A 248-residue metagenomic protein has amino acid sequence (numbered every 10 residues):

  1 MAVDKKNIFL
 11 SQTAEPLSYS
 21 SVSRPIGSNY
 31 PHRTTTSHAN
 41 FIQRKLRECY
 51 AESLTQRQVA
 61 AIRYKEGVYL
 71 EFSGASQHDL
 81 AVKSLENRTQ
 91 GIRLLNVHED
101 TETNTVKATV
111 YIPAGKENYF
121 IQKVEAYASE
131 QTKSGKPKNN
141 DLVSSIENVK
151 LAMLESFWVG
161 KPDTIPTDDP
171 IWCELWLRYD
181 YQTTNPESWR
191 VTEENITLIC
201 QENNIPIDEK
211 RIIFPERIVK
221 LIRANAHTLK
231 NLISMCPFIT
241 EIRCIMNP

Functional and structural regions predicted by a protein language model:
M1-E48, E52, R88-I171, Y179-T183 (+1 more regions): Autoinhibitory propeptides
A51-H78, K161-N185: Short glycine-/aliphatic-rich beta-strand segments at the starts of folded cytosolic domains
V191: Substrate-binding/access-modulating region of protease and related hydrolase catalytic domains
